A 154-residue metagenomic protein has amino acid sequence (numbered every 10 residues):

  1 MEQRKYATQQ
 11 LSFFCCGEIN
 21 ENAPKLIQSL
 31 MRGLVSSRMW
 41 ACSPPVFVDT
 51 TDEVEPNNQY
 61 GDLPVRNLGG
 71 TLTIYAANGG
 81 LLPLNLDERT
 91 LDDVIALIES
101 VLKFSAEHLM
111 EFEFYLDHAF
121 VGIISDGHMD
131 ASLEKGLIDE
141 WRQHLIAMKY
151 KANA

Functional and structural regions predicted by a protein language model:
M1-A41, N153-A154: Short, extreme N-terminal segment that most often corresponds to the first beta-strand
K5, S37-A76: Short, solvent-exposed beta-alpha or beta-beta edge segments that form flexible loop/patches at the rim of ligand
N22, V48, K149-Y150: Amphipathic alpha-helical interaction segments
I27-V35, V48, V101-K103, F112: Generic hydrophobic, helix-prone segments enriched in Leu/Val/Ile
N57-A154: Charged interaction segments
